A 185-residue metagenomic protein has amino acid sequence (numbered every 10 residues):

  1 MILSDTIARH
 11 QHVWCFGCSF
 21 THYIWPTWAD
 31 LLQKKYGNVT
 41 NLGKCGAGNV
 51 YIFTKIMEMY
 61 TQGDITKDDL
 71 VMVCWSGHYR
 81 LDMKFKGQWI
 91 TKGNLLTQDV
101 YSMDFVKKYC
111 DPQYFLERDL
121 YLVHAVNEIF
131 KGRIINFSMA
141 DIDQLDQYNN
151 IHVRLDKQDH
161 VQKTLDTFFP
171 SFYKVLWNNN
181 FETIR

Functional and structural regions predicted by a protein language model:
I2-K55, Q62: Serine-esterase "nucleophile elbow" of acetyl-processing enzymes
M57-R185: Alpha-helical cap/lid subdomain in secreted, periplasmic, or secretory-pathway luminal O-acyl-processing enzymes
